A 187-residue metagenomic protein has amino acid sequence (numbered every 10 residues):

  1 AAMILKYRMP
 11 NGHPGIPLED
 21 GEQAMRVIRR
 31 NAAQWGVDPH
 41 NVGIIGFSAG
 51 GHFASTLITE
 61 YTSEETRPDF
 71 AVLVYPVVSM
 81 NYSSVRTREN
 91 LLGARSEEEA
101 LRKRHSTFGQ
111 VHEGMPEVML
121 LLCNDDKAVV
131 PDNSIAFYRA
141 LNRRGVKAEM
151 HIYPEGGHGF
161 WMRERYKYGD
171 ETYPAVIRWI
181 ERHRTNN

Functional and structural regions predicted by a protein language model:
A1, K6-P10, V77, P154-G156: Short beta-to-alpha linker loops that shape the active-site pocket of alpha/beta-hydrolase fold enzymes
A1-K6, G43, F70, E149: A fold-wide structural signal in alpha/beta-hydrolase
M3-P39, R163-E171: Catalytic nucleophile-loop/oxyanion-hole region of alpha/beta-hydrolase and closely related hydrolase-like folds
R8, S48, N124-D126, P154: Residue-level signal for short, function-critical loop segments
Q23-R86, R102-K103, T107: Primarily recognizes the serine-hydrolase "nucleophile elbow" in alpha/beta-hydrolase and SGNH/GDSL folds
A94-Q110, M115-P116: Active-site nucleophile elbow and catalytic-triad environment of alpha/beta-hydrolase enzymes
G114, M119-L122, D126: Short beta-strand/loop motif that positions the catalytic acidic residue of the alpha/beta-hydrolase fold
P131, I135-N187: C-terminal catalytic histidine-bearing segment of alpha/beta-hydrolase fold enzymes
